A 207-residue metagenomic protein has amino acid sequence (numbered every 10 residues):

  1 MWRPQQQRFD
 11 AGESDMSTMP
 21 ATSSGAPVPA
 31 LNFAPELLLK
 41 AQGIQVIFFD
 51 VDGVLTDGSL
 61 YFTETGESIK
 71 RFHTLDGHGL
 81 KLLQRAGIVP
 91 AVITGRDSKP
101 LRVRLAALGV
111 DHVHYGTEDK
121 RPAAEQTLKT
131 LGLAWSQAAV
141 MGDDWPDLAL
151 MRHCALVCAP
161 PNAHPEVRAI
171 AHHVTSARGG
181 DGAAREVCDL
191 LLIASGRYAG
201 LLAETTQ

Functional and structural regions predicted by a protein language model:
M1-F49, R197-Q207: Non-catalytic pre-domain segments flanking phosphatase-related domains
R3-Q5, S68, L105: Intrinsically disordered, low-complexity regions enriched for glutamine and histidine
A11-S14, G53, R102, E118: Generic N-terminal leader/processing signal
G25, L31, G109, Y115-G116: Short leucine-rich amphipathic alpha-helices used at interfaces
P27, V54-G58, L75-G79, D97-V103 (+2 more regions): Short amphipathic alpha-helical segments, especially helix-boundary/capping motifs
L31-V89: Active-site neighborhood of HAD-like aspartate-dependent phosphohydrolases
G66-H73, P100, A107-L108, H112-H114 (+1 more regions): Mg2+-dependent phosphoryl-transfer enzymes with acidic/Ser/Thr/Gly-rich catalytic loops
L80-R104, Y115-T117: Substrate-recognition element of Asp-dependent hydrolases with the DxDx(T/V) motif
